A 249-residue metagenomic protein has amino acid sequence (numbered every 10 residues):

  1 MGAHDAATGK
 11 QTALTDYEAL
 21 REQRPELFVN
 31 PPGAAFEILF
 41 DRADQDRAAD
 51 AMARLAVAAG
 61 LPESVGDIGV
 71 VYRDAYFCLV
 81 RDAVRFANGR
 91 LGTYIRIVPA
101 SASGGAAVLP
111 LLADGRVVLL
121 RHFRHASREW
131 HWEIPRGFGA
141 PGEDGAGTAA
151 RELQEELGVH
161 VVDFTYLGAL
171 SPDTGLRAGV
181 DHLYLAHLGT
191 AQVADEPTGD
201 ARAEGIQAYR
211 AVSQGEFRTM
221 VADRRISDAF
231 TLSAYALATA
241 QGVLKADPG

Functional and structural regions predicted by a protein language model:
M1-A49, A59, S127-W130, Y166 (+3 more regions): Nudix hydrolase/Nudix homology domain
I38, I97-R151, V193, A201-A203: Conserved Nudix-box catalytic region and its N-terminal flanking loop in Nudix hydrolases and closely related
E63-L109, A113: Acidic, metal-coordinating catalytic segment for phosphate/diphosphate chemistry, firing primarily on the Nudix
R81-A83, P110, L185-H187, A211-S213: Short, well-ordered beta-strand micro-motif
V84-N88, D173-A194: Active-site-adjacent beta-strand/loop module that shapes the phosphate/pyrophosphate-binding cleft
N88, L112-D114, F123, H187-A191 (+1 more regions): Short loop segments at secondary-structure junctions
H160-L167: A short coil-to-beta-strand element that immediately follows conserved catalytic motifs
L170: Acyl-donor (CoA/ACP) binding surface of acyl/acetyltransferases
